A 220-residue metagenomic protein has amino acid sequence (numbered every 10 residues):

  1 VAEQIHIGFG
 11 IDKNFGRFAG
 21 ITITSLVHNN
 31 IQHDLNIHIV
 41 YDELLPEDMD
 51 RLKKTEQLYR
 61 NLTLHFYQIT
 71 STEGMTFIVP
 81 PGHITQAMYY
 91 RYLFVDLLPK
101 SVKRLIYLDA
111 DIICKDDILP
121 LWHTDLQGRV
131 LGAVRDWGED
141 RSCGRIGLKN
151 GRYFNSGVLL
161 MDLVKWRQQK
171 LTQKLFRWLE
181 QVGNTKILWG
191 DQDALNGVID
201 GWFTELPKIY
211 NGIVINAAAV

Functional and structural regions predicted by a protein language model:
V1-H28: N-proximal low-complexity "stem/linker" segments adjacent to membrane-targeting elements
N30-H38, L64: Short loop->beta transition adjacent to catalytic acidic/histidine clusters or analogous donor-positioning motifs
L35-E43, A133-V134: Short internal beta-strands
D48-L97: Active-site-proximal specificity loops/subdomain of glycosyltransferases
F66-T72, A87-E139, G151-Y153, V158-V164 (+1 more regions): GT-A fold catalytic core of metal-dependent nucleotide-sugar glycosyltransferases, centered on the diacidic
I69-F77, E139, N211-I215: A short acidic, often aromatic-flanked loop/helix-cap motif at beta-alpha or helix-coil junctions that lines enzyme
P80-G82, G144-K149, Q181: Short, P/G- and charge-enriched loop/turn segments at secondary-structure junctions
G132-G138, G151-V220: Catalytic core and acceptor-binding pocket of nucleotide-sugar-dependent glycosyltransferases
